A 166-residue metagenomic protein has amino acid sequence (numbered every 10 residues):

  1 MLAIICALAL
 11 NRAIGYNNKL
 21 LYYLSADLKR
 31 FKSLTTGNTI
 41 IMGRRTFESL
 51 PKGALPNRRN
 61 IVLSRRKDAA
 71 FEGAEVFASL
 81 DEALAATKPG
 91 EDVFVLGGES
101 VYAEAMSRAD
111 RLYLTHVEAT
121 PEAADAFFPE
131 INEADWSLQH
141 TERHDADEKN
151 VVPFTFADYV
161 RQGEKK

Functional and structural regions predicted by a protein language model:
I5-T39, R44-K166: Flexible, gly/pro- and Lys/Arg-enriched active-site loops
